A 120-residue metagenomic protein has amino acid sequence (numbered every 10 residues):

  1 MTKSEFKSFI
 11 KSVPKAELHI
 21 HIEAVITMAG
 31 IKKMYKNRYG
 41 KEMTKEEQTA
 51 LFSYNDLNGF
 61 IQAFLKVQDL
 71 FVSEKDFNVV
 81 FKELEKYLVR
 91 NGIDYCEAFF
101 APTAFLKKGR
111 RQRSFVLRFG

Functional and structural regions predicted by a protein language model:
M1-G120: Metal-cofactor-binding active-site regions of metalloenzymes
